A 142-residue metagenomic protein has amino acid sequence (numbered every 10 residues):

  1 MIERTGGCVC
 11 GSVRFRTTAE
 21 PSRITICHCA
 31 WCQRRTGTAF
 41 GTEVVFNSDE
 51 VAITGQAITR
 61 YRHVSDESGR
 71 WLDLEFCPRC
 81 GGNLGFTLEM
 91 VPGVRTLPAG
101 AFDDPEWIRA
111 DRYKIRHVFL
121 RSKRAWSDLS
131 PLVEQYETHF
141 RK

Functional and structural regions predicted by a protein language model:
M1-T5, S12-K142: A short Gly-Trp-Pro
